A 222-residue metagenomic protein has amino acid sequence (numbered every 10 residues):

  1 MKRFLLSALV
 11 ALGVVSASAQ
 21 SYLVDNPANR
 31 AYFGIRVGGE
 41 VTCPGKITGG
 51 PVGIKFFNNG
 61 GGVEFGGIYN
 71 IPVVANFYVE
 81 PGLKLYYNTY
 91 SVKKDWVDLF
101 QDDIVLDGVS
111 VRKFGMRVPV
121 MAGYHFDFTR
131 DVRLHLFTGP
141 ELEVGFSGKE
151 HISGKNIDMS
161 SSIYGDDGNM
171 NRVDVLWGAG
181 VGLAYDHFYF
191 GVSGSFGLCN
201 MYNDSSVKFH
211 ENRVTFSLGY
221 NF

Functional and structural regions predicted by a protein language model:
M1-N29: Cleavable N-terminal export/targeting peptides
V14-A17, Y87, H125, F146: Local alpha-helix boundary/kink/capping signal
Q20-G66: Short glycine/proline- and aromatic-enriched beta-strand/turn motifs that initiate or cap beta-hairpins
P27-I35, A75-V79, R112-F114, R130-L134 (+2 more regions): Outer-envelope beta-barrel architecture signal
I35-G39, V63-V73, L83-L85, V118-Y124 (+4 more regions): Residues on the lipid-exposed face of transmembrane beta-strands in outer-membrane beta-barrel proteins
T42-N59, N88-G115, E143-G178, N200-E211: Extracellular/periplasm-exposed beta-strand and loop segments of Gram-negative cell-envelope proteins, dominated by
V109-H125, T129-K149: Structural signature of Gram-negative outer-membrane beta-barrels, strongest in the C-terminal barrel of TonB-dependent
V192-N221: C-terminal/domain-terminus segments
